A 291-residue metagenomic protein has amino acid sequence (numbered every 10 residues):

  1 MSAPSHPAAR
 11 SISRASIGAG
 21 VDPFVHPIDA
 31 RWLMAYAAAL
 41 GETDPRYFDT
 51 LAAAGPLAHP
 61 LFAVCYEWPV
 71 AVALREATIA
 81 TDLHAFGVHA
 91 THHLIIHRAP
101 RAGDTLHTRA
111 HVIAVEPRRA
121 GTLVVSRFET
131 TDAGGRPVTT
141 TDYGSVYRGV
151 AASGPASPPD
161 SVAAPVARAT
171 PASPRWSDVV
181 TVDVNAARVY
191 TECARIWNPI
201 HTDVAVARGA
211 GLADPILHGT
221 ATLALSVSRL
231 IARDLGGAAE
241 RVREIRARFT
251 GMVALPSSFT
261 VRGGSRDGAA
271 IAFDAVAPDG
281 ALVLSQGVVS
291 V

Functional and structural regions predicted by a protein language model:
S2-H89, A152, A156-D160, A169-G237: Hot-dog-fold acyl-thioester-processing enzymes
S2-R14, A19, H89-D178, V253-P256 (+1 more regions): HotDog/MaoC-like acyl-thioester-processing domains
D49, A120-T122, G237-R241: Short, surface-exposed helix-loop/turn micro-motifs enriched in polar/charged residues
F86-H93, E240-R246: Short, structured beta-strand/loop micro-motifs enriched in basic residues and often containing a Trp
R229-S265: A conserved acidic, glycine/proline-rich C-terminal tail/linker
